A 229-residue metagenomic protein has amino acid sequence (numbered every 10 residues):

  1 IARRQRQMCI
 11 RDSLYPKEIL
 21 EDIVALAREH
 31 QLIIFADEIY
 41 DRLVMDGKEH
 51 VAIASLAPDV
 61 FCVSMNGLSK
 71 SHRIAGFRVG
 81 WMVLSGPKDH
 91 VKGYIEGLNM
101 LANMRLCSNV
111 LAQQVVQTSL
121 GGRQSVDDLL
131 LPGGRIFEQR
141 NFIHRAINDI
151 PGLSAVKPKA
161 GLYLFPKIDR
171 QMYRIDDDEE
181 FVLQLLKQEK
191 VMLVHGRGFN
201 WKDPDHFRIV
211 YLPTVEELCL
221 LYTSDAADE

Functional and structural regions predicted by a protein language model:
I1-R6, I10, Y222-E229: Single conserved hydrophobic/aromatic residue that forms the stacking wall/gate of nucleotide- or nucleobase-binding
R11-H30, E38-I74, G86-K92: Active-site pre-lysine segment of PLP-dependent enzymes
A27, A57, I147, L185-L186: A generic structural signal for well-ordered alpha-helical segments
I34-A36, L193-H195: Hydrophobic residues in well-ordered beta-strands that form the structural core
S55-G134, H144-A146: Conserved core segment of the aminotransferase class I/II
Q117, G133-I143, A155-D169, D203: Conserved glycine-rich beta-strand-loop-beta hairpin in the small C-terminal domain of fold type I
R174-D176, Q184-L193, F199-D225: PLP-dependent enzyme catalytic core of the Aspartate aminotransferase-like
